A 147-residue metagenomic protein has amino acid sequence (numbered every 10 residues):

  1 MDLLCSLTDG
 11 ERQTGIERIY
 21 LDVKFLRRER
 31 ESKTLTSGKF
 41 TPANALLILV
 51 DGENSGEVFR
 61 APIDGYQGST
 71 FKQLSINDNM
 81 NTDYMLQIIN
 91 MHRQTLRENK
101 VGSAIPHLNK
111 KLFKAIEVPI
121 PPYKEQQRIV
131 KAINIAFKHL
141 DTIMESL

Functional and structural regions predicted by a protein language model:
M1-G10, E17-L26, P119-L147: Non-catalytic DNA-recognition/assembly elements of restriction-modification systems
K24-E29, S37-N90: A short beta-sheet element
T34-L35, G102: Short, solvent-exposed loop/turn positions at domain surfaces that link secondary-structure elements or cap domain
G65-K72, G102-Y123: A short glycine-rich beta-alpha junction/loop motif
M85, R93, Q126-I129: Interdomain signal-transducing alpha-helices
N90-R93, R97: Short amphipathic alpha-helical signal-transduction/dimerization elements
